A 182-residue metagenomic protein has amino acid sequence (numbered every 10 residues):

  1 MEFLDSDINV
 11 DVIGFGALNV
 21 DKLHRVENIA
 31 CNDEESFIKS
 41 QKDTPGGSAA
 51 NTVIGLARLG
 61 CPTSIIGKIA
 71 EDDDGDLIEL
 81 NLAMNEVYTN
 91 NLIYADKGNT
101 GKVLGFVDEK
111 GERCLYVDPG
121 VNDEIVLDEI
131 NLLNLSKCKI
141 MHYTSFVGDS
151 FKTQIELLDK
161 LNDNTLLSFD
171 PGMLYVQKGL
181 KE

Functional and structural regions predicted by a protein language model:
M1-K68, D73-V87: Glycine-rich phosphate/adenosyl-contacting loop at the front of the ribokinase-like
M1-L18, L80-Y94, V107-E182: Ribokinase/PfkB-type carbohydrate-kinase core domain
I29-N32, D73, N99, V121 (+2 more regions): Flexible domain-boundary/linker segments
G47-T52, N99-G101, S150-T153: Short glycine/serine/threonine-rich phosphate/pyrophosphate-binding segments that cradle anionic phosphate groups
G67-E71, N90-T100, G172: Beta-strand->loop->alpha-helix junctions that form or flank phosphate-binding loops in nucleotide-handling enzymes
L104: C-terminal catalytic lobe of FAD-dependent flavoproteins
